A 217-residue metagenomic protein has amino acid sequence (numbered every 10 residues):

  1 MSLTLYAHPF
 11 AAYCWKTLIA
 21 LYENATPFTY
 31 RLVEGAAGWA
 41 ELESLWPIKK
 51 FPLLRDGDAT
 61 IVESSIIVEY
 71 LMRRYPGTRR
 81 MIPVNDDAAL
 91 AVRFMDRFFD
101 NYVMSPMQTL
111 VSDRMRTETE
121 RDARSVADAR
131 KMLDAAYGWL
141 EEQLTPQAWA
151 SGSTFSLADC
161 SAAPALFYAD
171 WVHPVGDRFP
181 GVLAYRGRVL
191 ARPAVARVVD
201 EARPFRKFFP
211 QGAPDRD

Functional and structural regions predicted by a protein language model:
M1-A127: GST-like domain detector, emphasizing the conserved glutathione-binding G-site in the N-terminal thioredoxin-like
Y30, S153, R178, V198-V199: A generic structural-conservation signal
G35-A36, F155, P204-F205: Positions that flank functional sites
I66, D86-D87, T154-F155, D200 (+1 more regions): Short capping/connector residues at structural and topological boundaries
V84, R197-F205: Short, flexible loop/turn segments with low-complexity composition
F99-P193: GST-like fold's C-terminal all-alpha helical module
A202-D217: Acidic/histidine-enriched, glycine/proline-rich intrinsically disordered or flexible terminal extensions
